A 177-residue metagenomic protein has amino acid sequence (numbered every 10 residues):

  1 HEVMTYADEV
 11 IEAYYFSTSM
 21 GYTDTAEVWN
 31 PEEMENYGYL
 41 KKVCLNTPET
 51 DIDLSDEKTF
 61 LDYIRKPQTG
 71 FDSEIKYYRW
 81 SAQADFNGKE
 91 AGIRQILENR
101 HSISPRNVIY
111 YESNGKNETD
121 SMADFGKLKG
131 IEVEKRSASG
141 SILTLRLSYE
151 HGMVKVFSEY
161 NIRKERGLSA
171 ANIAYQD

Functional and structural regions predicted by a protein language model:
H1-D177: Conserved, single-site charged/polar hotspot
